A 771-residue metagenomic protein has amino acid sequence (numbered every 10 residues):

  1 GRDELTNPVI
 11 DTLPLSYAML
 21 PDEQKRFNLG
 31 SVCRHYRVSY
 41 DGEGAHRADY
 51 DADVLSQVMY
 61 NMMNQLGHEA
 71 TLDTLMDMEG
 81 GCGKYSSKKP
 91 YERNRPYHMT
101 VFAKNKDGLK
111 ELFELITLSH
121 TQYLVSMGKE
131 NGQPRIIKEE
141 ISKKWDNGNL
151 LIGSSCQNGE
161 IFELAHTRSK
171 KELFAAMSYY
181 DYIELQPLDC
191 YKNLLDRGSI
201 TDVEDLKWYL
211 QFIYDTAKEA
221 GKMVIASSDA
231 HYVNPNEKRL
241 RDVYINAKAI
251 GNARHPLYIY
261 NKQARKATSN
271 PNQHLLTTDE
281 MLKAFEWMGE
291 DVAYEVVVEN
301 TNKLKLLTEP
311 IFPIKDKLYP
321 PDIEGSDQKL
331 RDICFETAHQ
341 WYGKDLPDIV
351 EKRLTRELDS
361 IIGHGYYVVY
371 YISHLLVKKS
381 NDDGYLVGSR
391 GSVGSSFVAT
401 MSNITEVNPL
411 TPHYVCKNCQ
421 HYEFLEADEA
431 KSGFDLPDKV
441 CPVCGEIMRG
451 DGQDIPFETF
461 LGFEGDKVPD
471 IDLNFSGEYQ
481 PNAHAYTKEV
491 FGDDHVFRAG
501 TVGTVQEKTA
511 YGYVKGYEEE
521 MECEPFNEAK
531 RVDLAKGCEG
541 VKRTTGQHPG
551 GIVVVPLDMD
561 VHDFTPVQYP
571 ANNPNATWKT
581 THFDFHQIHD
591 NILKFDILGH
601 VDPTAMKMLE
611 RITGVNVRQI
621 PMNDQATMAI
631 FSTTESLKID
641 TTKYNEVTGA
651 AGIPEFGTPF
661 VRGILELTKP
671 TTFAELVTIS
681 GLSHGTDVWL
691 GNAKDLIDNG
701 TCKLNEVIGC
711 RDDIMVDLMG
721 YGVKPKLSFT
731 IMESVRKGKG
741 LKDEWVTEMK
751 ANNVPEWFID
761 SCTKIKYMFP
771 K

Functional and structural regions predicted by a protein language model:
G1, K378-N381, S392-I404: Catalytic DNA-binding helix-loop module of base-excision-repair DNA glycosylases/AP lyases
G1, N28-G81: Acidic, Mg2+-coordinating catalytic module of metal-dependent nucleases/exonucleases that use a two-metal-ion mechanism
G1-D22, D49-N61, V601, K638 (+2 more regions): Conserved DEDDh/DEDDy metal-dependent 3′-5′ exonuclease domain
G1-P8, E163, E172-L173, V398: Substrate-recognition/cap helix-loop segment adjacent to the acidic, metal-dependent catalytic center of Asp-based
P21, G42-Y50, A499-G500, K508: Active-site metal-coordination segments of metallo-dependent hydrolases
E23-D41, G391, E518-E524: A polyampholytic, Gly/Pro-enriched intrinsically disordered region
N64-C334, L376, L386, N403-P770: Mg2+-dependent phosphoryl-transfer active-site scaffold
R331, K344-G388: Helix-rich "cap/lid" substructures immediately adjacent to catalytic or cofactor-binding pockets
